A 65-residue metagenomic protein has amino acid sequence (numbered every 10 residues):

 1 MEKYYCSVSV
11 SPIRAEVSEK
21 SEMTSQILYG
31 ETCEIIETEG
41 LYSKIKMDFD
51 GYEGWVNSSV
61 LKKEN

Functional and structural regions predicted by a protein language model:
M1-V10, V17-S18, E22-E34, E39-N65: Boundary regions of SH3-family modules and the immediately adjacent low-complexity/disordered segments in eukaryotic
